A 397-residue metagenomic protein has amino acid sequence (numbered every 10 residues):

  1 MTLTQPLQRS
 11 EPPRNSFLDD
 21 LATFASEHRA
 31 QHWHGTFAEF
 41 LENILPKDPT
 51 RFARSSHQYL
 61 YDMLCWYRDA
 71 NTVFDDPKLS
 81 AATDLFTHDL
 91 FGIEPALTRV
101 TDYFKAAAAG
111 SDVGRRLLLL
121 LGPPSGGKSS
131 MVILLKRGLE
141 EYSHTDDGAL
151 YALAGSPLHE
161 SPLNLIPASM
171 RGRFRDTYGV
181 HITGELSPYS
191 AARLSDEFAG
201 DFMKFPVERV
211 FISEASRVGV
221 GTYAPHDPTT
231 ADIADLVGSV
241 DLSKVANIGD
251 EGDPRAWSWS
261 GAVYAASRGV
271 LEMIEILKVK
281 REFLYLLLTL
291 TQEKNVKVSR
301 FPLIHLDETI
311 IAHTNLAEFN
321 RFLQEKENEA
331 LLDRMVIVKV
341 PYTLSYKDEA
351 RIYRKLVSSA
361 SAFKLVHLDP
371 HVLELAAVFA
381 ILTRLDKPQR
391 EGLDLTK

Functional and structural regions predicted by a protein language model:
L3-S56: Long, basic/Gly/Ser/Thr-rich N-terminal segments that mediate initial subcellular attachment or targeting
E42-K397: Conserved ASCE/P-loop NTPase catalytic core
